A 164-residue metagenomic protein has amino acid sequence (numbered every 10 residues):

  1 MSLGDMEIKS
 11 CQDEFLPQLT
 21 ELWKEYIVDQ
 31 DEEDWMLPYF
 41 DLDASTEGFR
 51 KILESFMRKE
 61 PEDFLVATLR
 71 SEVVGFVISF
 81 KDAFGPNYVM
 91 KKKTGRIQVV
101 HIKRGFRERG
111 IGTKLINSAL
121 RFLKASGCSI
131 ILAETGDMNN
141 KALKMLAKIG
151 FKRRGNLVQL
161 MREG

Functional and structural regions predicted by a protein language model:
M6-E32: A short beta-loop-alpha structural element at the N-terminal edge of CoA-dependent acyl/N-acetyltransferase catalytic
I27-I52: Conserved GNAT-fold acetyl-CoA-binding loop/helix
E47-V66, R96: A short helix-loop-beta-strand connector motif used in the catalytic cores of GNAT acetyltransferases and, in some
V66, E72-K81, R96, H101: Conserved beta-strand in the GNAT
A83-I97, R107, R153-G155: A conserved beta-turn-beta hairpin within the catalytic core of GNAT-like acetyltransferases that forms part
V99-I102, E108-R121, K144, K148: Conserved acetyl-CoA-binding loop-helix of GNAT-fold acetyltransferases
T113, A125, D137-G155: Conserved active-site alpha-helix within GNAT-family acetyltransferase domains
K124-E134: Conserved GNAT acetyl-CoA-binding A-motif
